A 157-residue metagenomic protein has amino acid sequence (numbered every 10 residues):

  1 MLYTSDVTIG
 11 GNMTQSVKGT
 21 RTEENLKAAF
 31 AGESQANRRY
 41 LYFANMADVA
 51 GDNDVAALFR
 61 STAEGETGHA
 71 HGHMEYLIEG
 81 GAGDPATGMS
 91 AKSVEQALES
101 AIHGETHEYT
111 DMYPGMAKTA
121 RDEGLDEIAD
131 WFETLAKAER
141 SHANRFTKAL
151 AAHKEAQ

Functional and structural regions predicted by a protein language model:
Y3-Q157: Non-heme di-metal
